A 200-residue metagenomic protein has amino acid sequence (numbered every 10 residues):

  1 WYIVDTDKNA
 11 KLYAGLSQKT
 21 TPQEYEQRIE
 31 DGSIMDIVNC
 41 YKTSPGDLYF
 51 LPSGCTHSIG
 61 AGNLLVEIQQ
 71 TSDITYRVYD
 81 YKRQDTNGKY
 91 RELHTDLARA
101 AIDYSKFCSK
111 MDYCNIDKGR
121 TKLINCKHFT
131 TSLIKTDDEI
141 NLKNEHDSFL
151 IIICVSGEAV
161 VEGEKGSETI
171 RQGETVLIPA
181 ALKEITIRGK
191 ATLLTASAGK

Functional and structural regions predicted by a protein language model:
W1-P45, C55, I59-E158, E162-T169 (+2 more regions): Active-site region of the double-stranded beta-helix
L48: Glycine-rich, mobile lid/loop segments that gate access to catalytic sites or pores
E162-G166, P179-A181, K190: Short strand-coil-strand connectors
R171-I185: Low-complexity, intrinsically disordered Gly/Pro/Thr-rich segments
E184-K200: Short, basic/aromatic-enriched C-terminal tail that caps enzymatic domains
